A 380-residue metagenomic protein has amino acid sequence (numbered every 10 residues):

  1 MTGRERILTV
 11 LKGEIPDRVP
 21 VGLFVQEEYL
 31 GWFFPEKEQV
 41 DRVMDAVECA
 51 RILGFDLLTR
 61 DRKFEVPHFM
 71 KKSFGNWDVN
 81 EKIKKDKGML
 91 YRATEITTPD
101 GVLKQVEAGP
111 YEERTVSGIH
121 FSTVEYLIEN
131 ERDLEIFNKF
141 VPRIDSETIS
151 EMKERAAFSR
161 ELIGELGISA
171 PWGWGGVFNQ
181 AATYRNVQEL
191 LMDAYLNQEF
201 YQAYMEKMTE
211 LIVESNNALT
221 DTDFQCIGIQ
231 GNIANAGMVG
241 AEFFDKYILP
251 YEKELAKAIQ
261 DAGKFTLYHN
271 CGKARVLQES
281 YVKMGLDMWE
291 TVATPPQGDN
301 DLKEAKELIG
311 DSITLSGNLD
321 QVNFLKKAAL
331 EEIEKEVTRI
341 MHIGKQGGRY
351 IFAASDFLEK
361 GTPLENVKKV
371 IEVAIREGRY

Functional and structural regions predicted by a protein language model:
M1, L57-T59, K63-N80, M192 (+2 more regions): Generic detector of solvent-exposed, compositionally biased contiguous segments
M1-K37, T97, T123-Y380: Active-site loop segments of alpha/beta catalytic cores
T2, A50, K87-G88, G101 (+1 more regions): Residue-level detector of functionally special positions within alpha-helical transmembrane segments of multi-pass
G3-L8, V43, N76-E81, M89-R92 (+1 more regions): Short alpha-helical segments and helix-capping/turn motifs at coil-helix boundaries
E5, E65-H68, W77-E81, Y111 (+2 more regions): Short secondary-structure boundary micro-motifs
W32-N76: Segments that shape or occlude catalytic/ligand-binding pockets
G75-F140, E165: A contiguous, low-structure linker/loop signature
